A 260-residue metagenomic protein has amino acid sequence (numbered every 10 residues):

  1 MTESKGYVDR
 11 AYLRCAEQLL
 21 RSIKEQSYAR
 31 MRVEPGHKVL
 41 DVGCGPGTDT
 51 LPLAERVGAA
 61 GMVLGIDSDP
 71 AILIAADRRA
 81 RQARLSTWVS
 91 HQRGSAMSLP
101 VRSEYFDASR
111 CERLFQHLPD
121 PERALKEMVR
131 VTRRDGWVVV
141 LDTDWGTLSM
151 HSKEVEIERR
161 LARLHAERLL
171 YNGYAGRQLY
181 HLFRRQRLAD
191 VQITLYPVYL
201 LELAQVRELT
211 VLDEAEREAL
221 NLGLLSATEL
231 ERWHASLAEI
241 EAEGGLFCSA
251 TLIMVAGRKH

Functional and structural regions predicted by a protein language model:
E3-R21: Class I SAM-dependent methyltransferase Rossmann-like catalytic core, especially the SAM/SAH-binding loop
Q18-H37, P52: Conserved alpha-helix/loop element of class I SAM-dependent methyltransferases that forms part of the SAM/SAH-binding
L40-V42, P46-S98: Class I SAM-dependent methyltransferase SAM/SAH-binding core
M97-A108: A short acidic, Gly/Pro-enriched loop at the edge of an enzyme's catalytic core that lines a small-molecule cofactor
D107-D120: A short SAM/SAH-binding and catalytic strip from SAM-dependent methyltransferases
E122-W137: A short glycine-rich, Lys/Arg-flanked "PGG" loop and its adjoining helix->strand segment in the class I
W137-A204: Conserved catalytic/acceptor-binding region of the Class I
D190-H260: Conserved Class I S-adenosyl-L-methionine
